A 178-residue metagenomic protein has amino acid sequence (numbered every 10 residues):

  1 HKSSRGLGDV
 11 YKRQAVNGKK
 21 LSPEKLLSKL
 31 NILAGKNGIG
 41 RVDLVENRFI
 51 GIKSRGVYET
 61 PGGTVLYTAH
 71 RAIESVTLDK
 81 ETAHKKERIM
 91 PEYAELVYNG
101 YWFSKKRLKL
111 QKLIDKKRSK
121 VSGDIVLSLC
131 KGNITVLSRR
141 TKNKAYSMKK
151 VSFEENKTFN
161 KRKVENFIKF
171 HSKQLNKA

Functional and structural regions predicted by a protein language model:
H1-L7, Y11: Single conserved hydrophobic/aromatic residue that forms the stacking wall/gate of nucleotide- or nucleobase-binding
D9-Q14, K20: Active-site cores that bind ATP or allylic diphosphates and position pyrophosphate for catalysis
K19, K25, A34-A178: Peripheral terminal appendages
L30: Globin-like tetrapyrrole-binding proteins
